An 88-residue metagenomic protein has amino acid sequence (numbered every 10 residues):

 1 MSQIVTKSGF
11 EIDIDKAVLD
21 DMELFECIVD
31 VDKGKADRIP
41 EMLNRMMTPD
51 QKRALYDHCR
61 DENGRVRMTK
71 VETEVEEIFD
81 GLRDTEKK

Functional and structural regions predicted by a protein language model:
M1-G9: Short acidic-hydrophobic surface loop/beta-edge motif
E11-D13: Short, isolated positions in well-ordered beta-strands
A17-K88: Short, surface-exposed, charged amphipathic helix/loop patches that serve as local interaction elements
